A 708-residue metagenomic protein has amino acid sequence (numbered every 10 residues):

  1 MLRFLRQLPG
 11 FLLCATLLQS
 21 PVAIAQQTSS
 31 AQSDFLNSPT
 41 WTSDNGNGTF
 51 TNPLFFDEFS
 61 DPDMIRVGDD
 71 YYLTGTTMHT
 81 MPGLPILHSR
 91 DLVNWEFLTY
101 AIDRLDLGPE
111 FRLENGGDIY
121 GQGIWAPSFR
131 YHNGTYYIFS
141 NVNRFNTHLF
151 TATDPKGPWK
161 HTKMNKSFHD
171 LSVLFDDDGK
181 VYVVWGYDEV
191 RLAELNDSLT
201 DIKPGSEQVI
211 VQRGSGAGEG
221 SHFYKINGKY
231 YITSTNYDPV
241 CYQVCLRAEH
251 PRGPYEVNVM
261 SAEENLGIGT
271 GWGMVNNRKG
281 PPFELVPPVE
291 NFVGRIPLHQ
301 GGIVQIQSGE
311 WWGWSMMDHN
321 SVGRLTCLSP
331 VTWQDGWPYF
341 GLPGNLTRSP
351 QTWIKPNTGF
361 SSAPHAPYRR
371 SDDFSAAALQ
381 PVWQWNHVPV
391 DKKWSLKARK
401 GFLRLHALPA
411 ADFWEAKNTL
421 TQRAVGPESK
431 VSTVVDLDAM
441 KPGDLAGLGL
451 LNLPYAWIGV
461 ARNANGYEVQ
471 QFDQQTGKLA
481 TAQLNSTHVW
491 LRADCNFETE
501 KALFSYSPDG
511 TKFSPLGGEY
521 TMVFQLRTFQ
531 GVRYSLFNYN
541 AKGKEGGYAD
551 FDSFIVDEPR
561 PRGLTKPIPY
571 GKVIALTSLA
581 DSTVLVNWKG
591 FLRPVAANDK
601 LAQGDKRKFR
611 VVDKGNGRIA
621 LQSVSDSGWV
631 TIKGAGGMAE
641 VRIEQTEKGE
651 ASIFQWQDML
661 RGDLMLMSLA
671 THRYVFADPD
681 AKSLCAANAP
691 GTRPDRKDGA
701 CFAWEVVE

Functional and structural regions predicted by a protein language model:
M1-G10: Bacterial N-terminal signal peptides that target proteins for export
L5-R6, L18, S60: Residue-level micro-sites within transmembrane alpha helices that shape and flank functional polar/acidic positions
P9-S20: Bacterial N-terminal signal peptides
P21-A25: Sec/Tat signal peptide C-region and signal peptidase I cleavage site
Q26-Y570, K606-R610, A651-Q655: Carbohydrate-active catalytic/glycan-binding domains of CAZyme proteins, especially the secreted or lumenal ectodomains
L564-E708: Lectin-like carbohydrate-binding module/patch detector with strong preference for beta-trefoil
